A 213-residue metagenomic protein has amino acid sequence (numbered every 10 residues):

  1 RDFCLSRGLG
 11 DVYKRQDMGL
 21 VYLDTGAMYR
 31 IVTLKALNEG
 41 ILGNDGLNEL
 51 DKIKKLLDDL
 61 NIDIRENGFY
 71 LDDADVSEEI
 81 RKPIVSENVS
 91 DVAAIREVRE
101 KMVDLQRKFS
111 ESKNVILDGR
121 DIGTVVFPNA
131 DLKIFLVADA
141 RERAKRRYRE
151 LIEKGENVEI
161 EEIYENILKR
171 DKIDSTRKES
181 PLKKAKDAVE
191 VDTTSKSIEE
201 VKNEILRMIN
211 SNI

Functional and structural regions predicted by a protein language model:
R1-Y13: Single conserved hydrophobic/aromatic residue that forms the stacking wall/gate of nucleotide- or nucleobase-binding
L9, P128-L132, K186-A188: Short glycine-/polar-rich loops that comprise or flank the Walker A/P-loop and associated switch/sensor motifs
D17-K82: N-terminal phosphate/diphosphate-binding loop that engages ATP/GTP or pyrophosphate donors across diverse enzyme folds
Y22, K133-F135, A188-V191: Conserved beta-strand scaffold positions in the cores of enzyme catalytic domains, especially in NTP/NDP-utilizing
G26, D73, M102, I116 (+1 more regions): Residue-level signal for inorganic ion chemistry
L71-S77, S86, Y148-K154, I173-I213: NTP-dependent small-molecule kinase module
S77-K154: ATP-dependent NMP and nucleoside kinases share a basic, alpha-helical "lid"
D121-V126, I134-K145, K154-E179, E199-E200 (+1 more regions): Anionic, Ser/Thr-rich low-complexity intrinsically disordered regions
